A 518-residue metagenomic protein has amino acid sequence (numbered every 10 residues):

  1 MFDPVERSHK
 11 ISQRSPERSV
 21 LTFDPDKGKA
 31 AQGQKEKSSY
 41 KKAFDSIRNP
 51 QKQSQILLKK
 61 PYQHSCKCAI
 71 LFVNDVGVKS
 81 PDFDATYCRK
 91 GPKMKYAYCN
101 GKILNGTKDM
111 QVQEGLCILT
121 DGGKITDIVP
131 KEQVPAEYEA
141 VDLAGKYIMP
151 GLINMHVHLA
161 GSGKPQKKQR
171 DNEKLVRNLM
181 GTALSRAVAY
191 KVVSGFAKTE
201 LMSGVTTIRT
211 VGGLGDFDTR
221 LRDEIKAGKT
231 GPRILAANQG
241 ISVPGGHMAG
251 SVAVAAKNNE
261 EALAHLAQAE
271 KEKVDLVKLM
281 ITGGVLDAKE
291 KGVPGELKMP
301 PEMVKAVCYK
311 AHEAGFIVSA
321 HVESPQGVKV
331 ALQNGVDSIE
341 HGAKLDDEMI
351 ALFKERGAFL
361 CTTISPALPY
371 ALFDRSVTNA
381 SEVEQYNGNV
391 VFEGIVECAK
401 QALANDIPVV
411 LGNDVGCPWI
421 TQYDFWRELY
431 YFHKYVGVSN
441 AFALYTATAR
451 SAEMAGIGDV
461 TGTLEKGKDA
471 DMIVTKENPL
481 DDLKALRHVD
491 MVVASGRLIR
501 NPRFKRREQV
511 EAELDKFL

Functional and structural regions predicted by a protein language model:
M1-G33, A43, I47-P50, I56-P61 (+2 more regions): Short, strongly patterned local motifs
C66-L71, K79, F83-V134, K146-M149 (+2 more regions): N-terminal metal-binding scaffold of metallo-dependent hydrolase/deaminase domains
K93, G283-E397, V410-G412, G416-C417 (+2 more regions): Active-site core of metal-dependent hydrolases
Y147-E224: Metal-associated gating/positioning segment near the N- to mid-region
L159-N178, L235-S251, V304-K305, F373-R375: N-terminal small/glycine-rich loop or linker at the start of catalytic domains across soluble metabolic enzymes
V211-V330, S338: Histidine/acidic-residue-rich, glycine-tolerant segments that coordinate divalent metal ions
E313, T378-V383, F392-N478, L518: His/Asp/Glu-enriched, well-ordered alpha-helical/loop segment that forms or immediately abuts the divalent-metal
A447-A449, K466-A512: C-terminal cap of metal-dependent C-N hydrolases
